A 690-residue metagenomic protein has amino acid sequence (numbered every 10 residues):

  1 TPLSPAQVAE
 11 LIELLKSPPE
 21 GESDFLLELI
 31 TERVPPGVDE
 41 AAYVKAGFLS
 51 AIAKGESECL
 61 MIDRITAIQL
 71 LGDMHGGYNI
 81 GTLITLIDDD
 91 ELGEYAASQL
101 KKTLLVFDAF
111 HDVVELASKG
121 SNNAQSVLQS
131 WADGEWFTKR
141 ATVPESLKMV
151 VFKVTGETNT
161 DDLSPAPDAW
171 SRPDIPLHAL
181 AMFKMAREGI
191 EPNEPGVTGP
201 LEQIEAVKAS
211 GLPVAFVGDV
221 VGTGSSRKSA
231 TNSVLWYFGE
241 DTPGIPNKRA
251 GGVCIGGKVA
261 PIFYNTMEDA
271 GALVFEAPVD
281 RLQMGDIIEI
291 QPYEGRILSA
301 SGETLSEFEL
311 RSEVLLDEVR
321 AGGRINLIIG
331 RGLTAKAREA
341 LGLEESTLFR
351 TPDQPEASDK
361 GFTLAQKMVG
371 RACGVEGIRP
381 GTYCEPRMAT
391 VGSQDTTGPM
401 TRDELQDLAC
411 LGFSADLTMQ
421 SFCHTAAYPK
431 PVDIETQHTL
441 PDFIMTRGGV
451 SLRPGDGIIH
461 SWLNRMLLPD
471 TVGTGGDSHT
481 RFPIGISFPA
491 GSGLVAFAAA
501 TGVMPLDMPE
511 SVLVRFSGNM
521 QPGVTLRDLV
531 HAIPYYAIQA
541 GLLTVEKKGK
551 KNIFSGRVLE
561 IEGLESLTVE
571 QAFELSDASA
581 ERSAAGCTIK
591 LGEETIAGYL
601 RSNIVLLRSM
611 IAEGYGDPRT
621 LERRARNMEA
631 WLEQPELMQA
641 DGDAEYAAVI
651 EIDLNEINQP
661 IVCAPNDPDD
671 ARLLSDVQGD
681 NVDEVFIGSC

Functional and structural regions predicted by a protein language model:
P2-L15, P36-G55, M74-I87, V106-A117: Amphipathic alpha-helical scaffolding segments comprising HEAT/armadillo-like alpha-solenoid repeats
A9, I65-Q69, G81-T82, E94: Positions in alpha-helical segments
P18-P19, C59-L60, D88-L92, G120-S121: Short inter-helical turns and helix N-cap capping residues of alpha-solenoid HEAT/ARM repeat scaffolds
P19-T31, K54-E58: HEAT-repeat alpha-solenoid elements in large eukaryotic scaffold proteins
S23-D24, L60-R64, G93, A97: Residue-level detector of extended alpha-helical repeat arrays and alpha-solenoid scaffolds
L27-P35, Q69-G72, K101: Structural signature of alpha-helical solenoid repeat scaffolds
D73, D88, S98-S689: Fe-S-dependent hydro-lyases/dehydratases of central metabolism
